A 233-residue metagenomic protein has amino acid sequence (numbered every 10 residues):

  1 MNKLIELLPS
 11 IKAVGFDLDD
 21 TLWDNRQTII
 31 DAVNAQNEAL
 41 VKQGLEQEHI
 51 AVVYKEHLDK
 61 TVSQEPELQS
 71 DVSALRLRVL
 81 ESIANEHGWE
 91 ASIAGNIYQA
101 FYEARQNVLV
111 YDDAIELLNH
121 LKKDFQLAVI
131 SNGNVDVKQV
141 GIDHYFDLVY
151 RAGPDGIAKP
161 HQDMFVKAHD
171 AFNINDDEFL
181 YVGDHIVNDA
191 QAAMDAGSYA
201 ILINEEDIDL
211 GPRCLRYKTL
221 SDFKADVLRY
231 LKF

Functional and structural regions predicted by a protein language model:
M1-V14, R26, Q43-E48, E90-S92 (+3 more regions): Asp-based, Mg2+/Mn2+-dependent phosphohydrolase catalytic module
N2-D112: N-terminal helical cap/lid subdomain that shapes the substrate entry/recognition surface in HAD-like hydrolases
